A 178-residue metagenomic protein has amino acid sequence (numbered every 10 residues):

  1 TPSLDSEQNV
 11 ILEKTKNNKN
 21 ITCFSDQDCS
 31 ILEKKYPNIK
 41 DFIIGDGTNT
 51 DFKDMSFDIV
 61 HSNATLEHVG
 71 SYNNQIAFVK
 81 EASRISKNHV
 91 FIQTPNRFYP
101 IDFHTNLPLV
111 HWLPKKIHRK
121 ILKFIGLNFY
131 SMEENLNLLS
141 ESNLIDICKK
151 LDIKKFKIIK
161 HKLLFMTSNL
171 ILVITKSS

Functional and structural regions predicted by a protein language model:
T1-Y99, V173-K176: Conserved SAM-binding loop
K14-N20, K149-F156: Structural alpha-beta junctions
H89-R119: Conserved class I S-adenosyl-L-methionine
H111-H118, N137-L139, I153-F156: P-loop/Walker A phosphate-binding loop and immediately adjacent motor/lid segment at beta-alpha junctions
K115-N135: Low-complexity, charge- and small-residue-enriched intrinsically disordered regions
S131-D152: Short alpha-helix
D152, F156-S178: Core SAM-dependent methyltransferase catalytic element
